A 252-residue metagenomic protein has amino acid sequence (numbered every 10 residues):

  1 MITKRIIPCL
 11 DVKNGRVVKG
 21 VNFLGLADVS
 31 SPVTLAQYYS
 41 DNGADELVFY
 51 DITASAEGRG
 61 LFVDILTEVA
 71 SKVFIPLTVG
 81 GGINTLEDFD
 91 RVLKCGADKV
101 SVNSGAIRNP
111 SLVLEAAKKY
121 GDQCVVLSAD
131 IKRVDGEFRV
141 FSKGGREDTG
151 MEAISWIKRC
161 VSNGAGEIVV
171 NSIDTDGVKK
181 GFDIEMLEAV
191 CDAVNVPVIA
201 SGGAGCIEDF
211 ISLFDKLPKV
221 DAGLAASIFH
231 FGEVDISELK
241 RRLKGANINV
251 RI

Functional and structural regions predicted by a protein language model:
R5-C9, E46, F74-T78, K99-S101 (+5 more regions): Structural preference for beta-strand elements that scaffold enzyme active sites
D11, Y39, L47, V79 (+6 more regions): Conserved, mostly hydrophobic/aromatic
V12-N14, V18-K19, A97-V170, D174-T175: Conserved anion-binding
E46-D64, S104, V169-K180: Glycine-rich, proline-tolerant flexible connector loops at the mouths of alpha/beta enzymes
T53, L61-Y120: Glycine/small-residue-rich loop that forms an oxyanion/phosphate-binding "nest" at active or ligand-binding sites
E57-T78, E115-D130, K180-G205, N247-I248: Alpha-helix-loop-beta-strand connector modules within alpha/beta enzyme cores
L77-G96, E185-V220: Catalytic cores of alpha/beta
R91-L112, S172-G177, A200-I207, K216-I236: Glycine-rich phosphate-binding active-site loops on the catalytic face of alpha/beta enzymes
